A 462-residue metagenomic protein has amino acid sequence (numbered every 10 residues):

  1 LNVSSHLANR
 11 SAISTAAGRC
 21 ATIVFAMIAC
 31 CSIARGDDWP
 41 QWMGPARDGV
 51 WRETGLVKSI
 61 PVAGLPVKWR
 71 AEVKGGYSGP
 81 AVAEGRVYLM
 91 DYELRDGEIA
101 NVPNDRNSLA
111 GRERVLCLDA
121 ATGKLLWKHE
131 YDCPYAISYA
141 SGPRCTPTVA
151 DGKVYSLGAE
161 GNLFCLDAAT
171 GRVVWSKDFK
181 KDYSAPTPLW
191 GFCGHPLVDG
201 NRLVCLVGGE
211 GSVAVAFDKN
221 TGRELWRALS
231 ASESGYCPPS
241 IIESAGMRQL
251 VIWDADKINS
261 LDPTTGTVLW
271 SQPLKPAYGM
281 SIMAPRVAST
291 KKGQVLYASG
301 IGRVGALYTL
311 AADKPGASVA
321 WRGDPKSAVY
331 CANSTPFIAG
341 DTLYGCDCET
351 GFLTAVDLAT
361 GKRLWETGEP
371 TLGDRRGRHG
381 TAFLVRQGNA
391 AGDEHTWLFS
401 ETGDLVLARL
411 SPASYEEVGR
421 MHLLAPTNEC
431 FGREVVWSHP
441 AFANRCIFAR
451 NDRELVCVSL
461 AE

Functional and structural regions predicted by a protein language model:
L1-A17: N-terminal secretory signal peptides that target proteins for export/translocation
L1-S4, C20, T309, R363: Short intrinsically disordered, low-complexity coil segments enriched in acidic
R19-S32: Bacterial N-terminal signal peptides
A34-E462: Noncatalytic, solvent-exposed loop/strand surfaces of beta-propeller-type extracellular/periplasmic domains
